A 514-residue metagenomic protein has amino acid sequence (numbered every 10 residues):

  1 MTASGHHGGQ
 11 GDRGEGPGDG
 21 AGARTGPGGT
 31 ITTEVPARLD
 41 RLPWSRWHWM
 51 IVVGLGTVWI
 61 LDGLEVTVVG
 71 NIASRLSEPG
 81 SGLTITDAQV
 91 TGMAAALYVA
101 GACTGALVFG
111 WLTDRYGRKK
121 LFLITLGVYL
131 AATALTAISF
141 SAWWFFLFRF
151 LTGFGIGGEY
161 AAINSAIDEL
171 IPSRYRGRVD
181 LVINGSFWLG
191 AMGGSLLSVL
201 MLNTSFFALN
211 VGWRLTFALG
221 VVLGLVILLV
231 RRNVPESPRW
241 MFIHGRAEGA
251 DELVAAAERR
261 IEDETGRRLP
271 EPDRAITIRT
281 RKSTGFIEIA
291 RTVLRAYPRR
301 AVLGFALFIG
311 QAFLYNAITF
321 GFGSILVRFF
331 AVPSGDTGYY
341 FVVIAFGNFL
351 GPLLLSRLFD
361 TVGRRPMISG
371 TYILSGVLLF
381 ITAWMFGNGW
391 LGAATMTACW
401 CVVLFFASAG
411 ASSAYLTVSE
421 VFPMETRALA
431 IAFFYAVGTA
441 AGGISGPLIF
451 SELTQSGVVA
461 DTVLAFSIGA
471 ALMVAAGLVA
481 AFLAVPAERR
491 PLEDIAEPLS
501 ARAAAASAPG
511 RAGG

Functional and structural regions predicted by a protein language model:
M1-G514: Transmembrane-helix signature of 12-pass secondary carriers
